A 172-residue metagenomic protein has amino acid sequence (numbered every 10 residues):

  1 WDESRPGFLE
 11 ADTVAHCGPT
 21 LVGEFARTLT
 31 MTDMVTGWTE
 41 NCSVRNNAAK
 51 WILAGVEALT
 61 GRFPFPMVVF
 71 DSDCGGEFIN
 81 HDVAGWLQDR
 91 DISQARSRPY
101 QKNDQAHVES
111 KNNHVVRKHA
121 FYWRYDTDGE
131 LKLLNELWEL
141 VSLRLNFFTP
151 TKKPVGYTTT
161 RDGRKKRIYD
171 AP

Functional and structural regions predicted by a protein language model:
W1-T30, W38: Mobile-element integrase/transposase regions, centering on the N-terminal DNA-binding/Zn-coordinating module
L9, W51-A54, F78-D82, K111 (+1 more regions): Generic recognition of stable, solvent-exposed alpha-helical segments in well-folded globular domains
D12, M31, G37, V56 (+5 more regions): Mobile genetic element proteins and their domesticated derivatives, centered on retroelements and DNA transposons
E24, T32, N41-P64: Active-site beta-loop-alpha junctions of metal-dependent nucleic acid enzymes, especially the RNase H-like/DDE
T32, A58-P64, D82-R96: Short, surface-exposed basic-aromatic patches at helix termini and helix-loop junctions that form
S72-C74, F78-L87, Q94-A120, N135 (+1 more regions): RNase H-like two-metal-ion nuclease catalytic core shared by retroviral integrases and related mobile-element nucleases
K118-L134, K153-Y157: Short, solvent-exposed helix-loop connector elements
L140-A171: Charged, gly/pro-enriched flexible loop segments at helix/strand junctions
